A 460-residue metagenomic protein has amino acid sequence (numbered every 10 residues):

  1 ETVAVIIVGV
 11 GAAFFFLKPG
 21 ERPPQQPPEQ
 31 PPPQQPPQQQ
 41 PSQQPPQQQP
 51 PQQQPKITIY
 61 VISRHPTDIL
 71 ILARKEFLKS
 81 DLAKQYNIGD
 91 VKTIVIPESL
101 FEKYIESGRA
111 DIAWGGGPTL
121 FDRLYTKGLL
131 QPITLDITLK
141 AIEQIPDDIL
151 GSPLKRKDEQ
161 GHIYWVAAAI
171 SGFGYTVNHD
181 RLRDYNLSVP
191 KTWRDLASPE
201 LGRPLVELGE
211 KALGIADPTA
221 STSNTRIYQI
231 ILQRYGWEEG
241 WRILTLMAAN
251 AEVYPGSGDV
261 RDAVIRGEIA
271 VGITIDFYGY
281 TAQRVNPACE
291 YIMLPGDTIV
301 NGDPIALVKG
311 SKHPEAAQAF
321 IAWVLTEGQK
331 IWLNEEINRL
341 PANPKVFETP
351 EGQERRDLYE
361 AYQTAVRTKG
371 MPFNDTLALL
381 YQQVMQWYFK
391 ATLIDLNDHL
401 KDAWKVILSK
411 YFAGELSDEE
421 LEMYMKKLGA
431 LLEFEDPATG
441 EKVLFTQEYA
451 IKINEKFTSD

Functional and structural regions predicted by a protein language model:
Q53-R123, K127, R261: Early extracytoplasmic/lumenal segment of secretory-pathway proteins
R64-L72, G116-A251, P255, D259 (+1 more regions): Extracytoplasmic ligand-binding site segments that recognize negatively charged/polar headgroups
A110-G116, V253-Y254, A270-I275, E290-I292: Paired acidic/hydrophobic, glycine-rich loop segments that form the ligand-binding mouth/hinge of periplasmic-binding
P118-R123, I265, A270-A288: A ligand-binding cleft/hinge motif common to bilobed small-molecule-binding domains
I142-D148, I243-M247, V253, V285-K309: Periplasmic-binding protein-like
T176-R181, V300-E315, I331-E336: A bilobed periplasmic-binding-protein/Venus flytrap-type ligand-binding module shared by bacterial periplasmic
P204-L208, A216, W323-K345: Periplasmic-binding protein-like
V366-D460: Conserved C-terminal helix/tail region of periplasmic/extracytoplasmic solute-binding proteins
